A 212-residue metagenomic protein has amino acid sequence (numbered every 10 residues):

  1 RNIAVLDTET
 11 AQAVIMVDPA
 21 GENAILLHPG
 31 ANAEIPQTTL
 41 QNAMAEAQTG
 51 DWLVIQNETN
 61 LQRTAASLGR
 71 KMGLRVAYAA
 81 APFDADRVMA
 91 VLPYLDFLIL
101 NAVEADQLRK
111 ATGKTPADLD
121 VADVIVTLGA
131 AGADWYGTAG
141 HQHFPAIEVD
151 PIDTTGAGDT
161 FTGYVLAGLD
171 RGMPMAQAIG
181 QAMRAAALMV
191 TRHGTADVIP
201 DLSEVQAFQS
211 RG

Functional and structural regions predicted by a protein language model:
R1-V5, I15-H143: Ribokinase/PfkB-type carbohydrate-kinase core domain
T8-A11: Short acidic/glycine-enriched loop/turn segments that link adjacent beta-strands
A85, G113-G212: Conserved phosphate-binding/catalytic region of the ribokinase-like
